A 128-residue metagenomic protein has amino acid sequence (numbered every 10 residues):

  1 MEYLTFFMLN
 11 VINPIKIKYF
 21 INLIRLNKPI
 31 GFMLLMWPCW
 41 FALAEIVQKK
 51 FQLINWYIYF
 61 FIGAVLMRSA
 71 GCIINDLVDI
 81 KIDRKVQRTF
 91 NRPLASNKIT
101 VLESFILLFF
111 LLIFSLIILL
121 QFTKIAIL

Functional and structural regions predicted by a protein language model:
E2-N13, I17-L23, V65, L107-L128: A feature for the membrane-embedded catalytic helix bundles of lipid/isoprenoid biosynthetic enzymes
F6-K18, C72-I99: Cytosolic, membrane-interface loops and tails of multi-pass inner-membrane proteins
K18-G31, K98: Membrane interfacial helix-start motif at the N-side
Y19, G31-L35, Q52-F60, S104 (+2 more regions): Residue-level signature of transmembrane alpha-helical entry/exit and packing/kink sites in multi-pass membrane
L26-A44: The first (N-terminal) embedded transmembrane alpha-helix
A42-N55: Short, hydrophobic transmembrane alpha-helix segments
I62, I80-L128: Multi-pass membrane catalytic core of lipid/isoprenoid biosynthesis enzymes
